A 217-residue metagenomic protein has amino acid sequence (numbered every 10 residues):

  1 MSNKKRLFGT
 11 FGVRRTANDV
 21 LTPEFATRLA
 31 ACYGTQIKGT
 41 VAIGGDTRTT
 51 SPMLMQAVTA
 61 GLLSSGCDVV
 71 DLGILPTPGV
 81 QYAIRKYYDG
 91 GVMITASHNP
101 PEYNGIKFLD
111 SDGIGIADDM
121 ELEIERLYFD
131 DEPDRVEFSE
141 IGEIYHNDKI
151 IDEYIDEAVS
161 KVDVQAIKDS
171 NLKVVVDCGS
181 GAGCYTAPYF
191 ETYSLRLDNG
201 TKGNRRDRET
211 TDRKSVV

Functional and structural regions predicted by a protein language model:
M1-S65, E143-V174: An N-terminal, well-structured beta->alpha segment
S2-N3, T16, N104-R213: Gly/Ser/Thr-enriched, mixed-charge loops and adjacent short helices that form phosphate/oxyanion-binding elements
G9-R15, G44, G61, G73 (+5 more regions): Glycine-centered flexibility sites
V13-D19, P23, R48, T77 (+4 more regions): Short, electropositive, low-hydrophobicity segments enriched in small/polar residues
E24, R28, L75, E121-R126: Short alpha-helical interface patches
A31, T35, V41-Y103, Y189-S215: N-terminal small/polar loop signature for handling phosphorylated ligands or for N-terminal nucleophile
